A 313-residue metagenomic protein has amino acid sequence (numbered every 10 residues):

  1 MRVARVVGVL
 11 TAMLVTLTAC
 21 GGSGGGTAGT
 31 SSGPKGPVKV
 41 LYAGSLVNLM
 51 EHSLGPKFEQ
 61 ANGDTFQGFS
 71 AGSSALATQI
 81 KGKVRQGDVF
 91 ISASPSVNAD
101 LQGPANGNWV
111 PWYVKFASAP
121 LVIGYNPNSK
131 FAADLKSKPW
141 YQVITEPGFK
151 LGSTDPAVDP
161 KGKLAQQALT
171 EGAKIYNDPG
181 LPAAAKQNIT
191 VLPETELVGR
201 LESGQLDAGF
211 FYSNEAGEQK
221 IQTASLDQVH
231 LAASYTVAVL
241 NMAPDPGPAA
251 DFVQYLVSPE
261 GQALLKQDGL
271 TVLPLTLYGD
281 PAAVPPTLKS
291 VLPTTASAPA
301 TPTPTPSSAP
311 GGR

Functional and structural regions predicted by a protein language model:
M1-L10: Bacterial N-terminal signal peptides that target proteins for export
V15-A19: C-terminal motif of bacterial Sec signal peptides marking the signal peptidase cleavage site
G21-A61, S74, K81, S94-P95 (+2 more regions): Exported/periplasmic ABC-transporter solute-binding proteins
D64-A75: A short beta-strand-loop structural module common to alpha/beta enzyme folds
Q86-G87, L206: Local beta-strand N-terminus motif with an aromatic residue
G87-I91, N98-P104, N108-K115: Short beta-strand-centered segments that line the small-molecule binding cleft or hinge of alpha/beta clamshell
P120: Short hydrophobic/aromatic beta-strand or adjacent loop that forms the aromatic wall/cage of a ligand/substrate-binding
